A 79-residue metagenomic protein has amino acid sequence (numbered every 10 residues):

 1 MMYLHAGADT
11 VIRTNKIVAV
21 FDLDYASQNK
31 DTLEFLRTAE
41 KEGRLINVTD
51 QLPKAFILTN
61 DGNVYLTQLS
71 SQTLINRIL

Functional and structural regions predicted by a protein language model:
M1-L79: Eukaryotic intrinsically disordered, low-complexity regulatory linkers and tails enriched in Ser/Thr/Pro
